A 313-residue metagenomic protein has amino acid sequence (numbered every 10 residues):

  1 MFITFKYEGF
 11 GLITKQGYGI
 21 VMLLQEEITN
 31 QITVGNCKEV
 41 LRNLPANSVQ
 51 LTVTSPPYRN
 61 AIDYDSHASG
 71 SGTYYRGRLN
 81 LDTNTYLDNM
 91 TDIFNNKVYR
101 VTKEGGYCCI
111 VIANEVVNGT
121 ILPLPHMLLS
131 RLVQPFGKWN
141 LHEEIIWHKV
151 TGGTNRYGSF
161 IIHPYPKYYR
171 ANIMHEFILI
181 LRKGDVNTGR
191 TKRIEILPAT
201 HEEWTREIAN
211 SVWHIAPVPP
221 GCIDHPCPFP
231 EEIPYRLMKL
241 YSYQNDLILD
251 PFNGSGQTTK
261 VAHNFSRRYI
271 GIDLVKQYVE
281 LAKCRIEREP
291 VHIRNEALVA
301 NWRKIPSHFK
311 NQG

Functional and structural regions predicted by a protein language model:
M1, Q312-G313: Short, intrinsically disordered terminal tails adjacent to the first/last structured region
M1-L281, S307: Core catalytic lobe of class I
V275-Q312: Cysteine-dependent PTP/DSP-like catalytic domain, specifically the C-terminal lobe
